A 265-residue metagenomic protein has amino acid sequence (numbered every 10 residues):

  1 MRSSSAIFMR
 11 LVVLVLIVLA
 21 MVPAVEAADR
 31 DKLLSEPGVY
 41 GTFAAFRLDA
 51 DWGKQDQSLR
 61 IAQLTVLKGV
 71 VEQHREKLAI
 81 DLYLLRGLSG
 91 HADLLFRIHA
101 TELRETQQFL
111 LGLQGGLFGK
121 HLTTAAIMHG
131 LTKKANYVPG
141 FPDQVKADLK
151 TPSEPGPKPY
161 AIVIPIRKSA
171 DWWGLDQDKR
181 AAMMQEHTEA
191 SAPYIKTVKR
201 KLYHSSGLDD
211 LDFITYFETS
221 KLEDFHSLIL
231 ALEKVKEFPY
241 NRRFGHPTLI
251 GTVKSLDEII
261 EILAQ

Functional and structural regions predicted by a protein language model:
M1-V12: Bacterial N-terminal signal peptides that target proteins for export
L11-M21: Bacterial N-terminal signal peptides
L19-D29: Bacterial Sec-dependent signal peptides at the C-terminal "C-region" and cleavage site
A27-L78, L103-T106, A125-P193, S206 (+2 more regions): Short S/T/G/P-rich N-terminal loop/turn motif that feeds into the first structured element of a domain
R30-D31, I80-R86, L113-G115, K150-P152 (+1 more regions): Catalytic micro-motifs at enzyme active sites that drive phosphoryl/nucleotidyl and oxygen chemistry
A62-T65, K77-L95, K196-K201, L211 (+3 more regions): A cross-kingdom feature marking solvent-exposed beta-strand/loop segments within repeated, beta-rich binding/scaffold
L113-H121, E233-N241: A common structural junction motif
